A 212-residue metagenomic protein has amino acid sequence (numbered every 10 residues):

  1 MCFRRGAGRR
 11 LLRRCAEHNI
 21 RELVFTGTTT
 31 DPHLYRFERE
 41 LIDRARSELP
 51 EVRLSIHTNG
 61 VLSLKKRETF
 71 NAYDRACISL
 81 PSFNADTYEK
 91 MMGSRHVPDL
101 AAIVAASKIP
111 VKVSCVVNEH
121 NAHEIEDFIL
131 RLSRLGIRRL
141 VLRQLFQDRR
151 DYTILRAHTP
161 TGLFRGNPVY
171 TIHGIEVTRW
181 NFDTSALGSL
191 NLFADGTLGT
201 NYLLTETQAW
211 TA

Functional and structural regions predicted by a protein language model:
M1-G6, H18-Y35, R46-S63, Y73-P98 (+2 more regions): Core AdoMet radical
R14, P50-E51, H57-T58, I172-H173 (+1 more regions): Mixed-charge, polar/low-complexity N-terminal
R14-E17, E68-Y73, A101-S107: Acidic (Asp/Glu)-rich catalytic clusters
C15, A45, L49, V104-A106 (+1 more regions): A generic structural signal for well-ordered alpha-helical segments
T30, F37-E38, A45, R67 (+3 more regions): Charge-rich, low-complexity amphipathic helices in intrinsically disordered tails/linkers adjacent to domains
R36-L41, S63-N71, H123-R131: Distinct, well-ordered alpha-helical segments
D86-D195, G199, L203-T211: Radical SAM enzyme [4Fe-4S]-AdoMet core and its adjacent flexible, acidic and glycine-rich loops/tails across
